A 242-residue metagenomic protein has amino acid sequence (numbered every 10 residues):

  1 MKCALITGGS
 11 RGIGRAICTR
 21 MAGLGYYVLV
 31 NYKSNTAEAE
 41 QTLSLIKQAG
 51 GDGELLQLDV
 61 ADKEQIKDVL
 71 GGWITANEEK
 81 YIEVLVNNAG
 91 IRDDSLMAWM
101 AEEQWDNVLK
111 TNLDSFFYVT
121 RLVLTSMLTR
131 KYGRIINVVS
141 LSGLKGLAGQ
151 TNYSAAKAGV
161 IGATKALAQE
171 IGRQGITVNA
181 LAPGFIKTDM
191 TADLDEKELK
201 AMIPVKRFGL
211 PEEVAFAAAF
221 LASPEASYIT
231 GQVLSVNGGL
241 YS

Functional and structural regions predicted by a protein language model:
S10-R11: Conserved glycine-rich cofactor-binding loop
T36, Q57-V69, E102, E212-E213: The beta1-alpha1 cofactor-binding region of Rossmann-like NAD(H)/NADP(H)-dependent oxidoreductases
I82, L96-M97, Q104-L109, L199: Substrate-binding pocket helix/loop in short-chain dehydrogenase/reductase
F117, L124, Y132, L210-V236 (+1 more regions): C-terminal substrate-recognition "lid" of short-chain dehydrogenase/reductases
T120, A156, T164: Active-site helix of classical SDR
T125, Q169-R173, S227: Alpha-helical segment proximal to the catalytic Tyr-Lys
S140: Residue(s) in the substrate-gating loop at a strand-loop-helix junction that position the organic substrate next
